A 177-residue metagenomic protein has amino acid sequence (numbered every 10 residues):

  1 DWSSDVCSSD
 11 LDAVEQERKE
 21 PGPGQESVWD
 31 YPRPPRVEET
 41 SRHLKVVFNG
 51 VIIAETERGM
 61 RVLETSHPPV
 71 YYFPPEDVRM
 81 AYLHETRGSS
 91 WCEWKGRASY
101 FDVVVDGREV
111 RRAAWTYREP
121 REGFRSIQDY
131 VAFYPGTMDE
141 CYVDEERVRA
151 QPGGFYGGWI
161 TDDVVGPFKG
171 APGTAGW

Functional and structural regions predicted by a protein language model:
D1-S8: Short, small-residue-biased leader/transition segments that mark boundaries at the very start of proteins
L11-T56, M60-L63, P74-W177: Conserved, well-structured core segments that form or line functional sites
P69-Y71: Charge-dense, low-complexity polyampholytic segments
